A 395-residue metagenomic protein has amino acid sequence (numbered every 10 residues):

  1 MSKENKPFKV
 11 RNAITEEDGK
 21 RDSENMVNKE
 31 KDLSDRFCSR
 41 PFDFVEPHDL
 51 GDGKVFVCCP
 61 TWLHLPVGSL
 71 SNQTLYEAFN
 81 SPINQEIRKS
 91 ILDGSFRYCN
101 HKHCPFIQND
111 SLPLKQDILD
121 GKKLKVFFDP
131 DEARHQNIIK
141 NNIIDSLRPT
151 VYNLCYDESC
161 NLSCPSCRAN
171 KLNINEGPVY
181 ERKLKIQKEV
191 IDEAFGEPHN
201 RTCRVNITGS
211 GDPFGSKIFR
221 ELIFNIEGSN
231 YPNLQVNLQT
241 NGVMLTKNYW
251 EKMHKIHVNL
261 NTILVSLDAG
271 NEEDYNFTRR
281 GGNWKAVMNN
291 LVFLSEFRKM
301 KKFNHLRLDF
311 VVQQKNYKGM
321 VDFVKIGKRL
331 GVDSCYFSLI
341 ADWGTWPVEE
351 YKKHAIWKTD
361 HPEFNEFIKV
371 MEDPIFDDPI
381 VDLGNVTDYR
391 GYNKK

Functional and structural regions predicted by a protein language model:
M1-Q73, E77-A78, K115, C155 (+3 more regions): Radical SAM enzyme [4Fe-4S]-AdoMet core and its adjacent flexible, acidic and glycine-rich loops/tails across
K29-D35, R88-L92, I139-N142: Short, P/G- and charge-enriched loop/turn segments at secondary-structure junctions
D32, D93-Y98, L154, E158-N161: Processing junctions and N-termini across compartments
C38, C58-C59, C99-C104, C160 (+1 more regions): Short cysteine clusters
T61-F106: Membrane-interface junctions of multi-pass transporters
P66-V67, F106-I263, E273-V292, E296-K299 (+5 more regions): Conserved alpha-helical substructure of the radical SAM core
P82-Q85, I91-G94, I226, G282 (+2 more regions): Alpha-helix boundary/capping residues
G94, L114, I218, K318-G319: Residue-level recognition of alpha-helix termini/interfacial anchor residues
